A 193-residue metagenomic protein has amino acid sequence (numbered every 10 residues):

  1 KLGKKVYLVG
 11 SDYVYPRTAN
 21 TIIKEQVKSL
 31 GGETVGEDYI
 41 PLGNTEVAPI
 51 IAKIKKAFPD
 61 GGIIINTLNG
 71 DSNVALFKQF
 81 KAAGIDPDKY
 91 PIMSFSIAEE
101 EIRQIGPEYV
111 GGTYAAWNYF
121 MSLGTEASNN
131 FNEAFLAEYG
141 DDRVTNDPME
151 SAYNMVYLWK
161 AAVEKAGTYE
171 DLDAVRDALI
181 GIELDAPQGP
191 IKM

Functional and structural regions predicted by a protein language model:
K1-M193: Extracytosolic ligand-binding ectodomains
